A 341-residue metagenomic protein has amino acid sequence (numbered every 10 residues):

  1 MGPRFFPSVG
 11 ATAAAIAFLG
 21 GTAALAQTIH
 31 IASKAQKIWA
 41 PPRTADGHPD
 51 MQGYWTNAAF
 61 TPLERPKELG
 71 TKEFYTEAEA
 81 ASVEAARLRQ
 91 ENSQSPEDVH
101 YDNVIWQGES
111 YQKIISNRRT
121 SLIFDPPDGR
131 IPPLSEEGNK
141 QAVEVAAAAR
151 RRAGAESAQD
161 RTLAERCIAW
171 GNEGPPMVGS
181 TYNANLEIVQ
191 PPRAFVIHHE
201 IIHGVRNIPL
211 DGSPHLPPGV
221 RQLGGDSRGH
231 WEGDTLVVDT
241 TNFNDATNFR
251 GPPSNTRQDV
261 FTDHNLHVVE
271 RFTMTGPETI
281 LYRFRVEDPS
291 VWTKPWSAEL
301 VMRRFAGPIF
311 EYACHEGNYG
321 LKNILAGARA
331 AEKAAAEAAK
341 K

Functional and structural regions predicted by a protein language model:
G2-A14, F18-K341: PEST-like low-complexity, intrinsically disordered acidic/proline/serine-rich tracts that flank trafficking/processing
